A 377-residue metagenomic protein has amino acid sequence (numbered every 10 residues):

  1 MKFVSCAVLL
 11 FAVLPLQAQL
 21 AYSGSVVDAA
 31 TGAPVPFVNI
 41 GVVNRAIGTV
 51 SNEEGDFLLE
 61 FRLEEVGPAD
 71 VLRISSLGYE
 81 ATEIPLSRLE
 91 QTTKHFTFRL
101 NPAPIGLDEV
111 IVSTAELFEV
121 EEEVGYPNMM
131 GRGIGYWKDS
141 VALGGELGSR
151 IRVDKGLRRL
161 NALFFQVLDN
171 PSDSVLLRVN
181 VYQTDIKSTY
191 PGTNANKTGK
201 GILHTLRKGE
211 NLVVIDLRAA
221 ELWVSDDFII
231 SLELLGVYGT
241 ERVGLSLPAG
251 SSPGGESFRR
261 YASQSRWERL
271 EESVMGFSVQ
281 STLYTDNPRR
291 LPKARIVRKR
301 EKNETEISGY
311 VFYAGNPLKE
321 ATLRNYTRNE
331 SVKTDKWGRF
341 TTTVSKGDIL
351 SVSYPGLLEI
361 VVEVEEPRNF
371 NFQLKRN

Functional and structural regions predicted by a protein language model:
Y22, A30-V43, E304-I307, Y313-T327: Short, ordered, surface-exposed loop/turn motifs in non-cytosolic proteins
Y22-D28, G55-F57, F98, T305-Y313 (+1 more regions): A short, amphipathic beta-strand motif
V35-V43, L72-L77, F98, L107-A115 (+3 more regions): N-terminal secretion/transport leader regions
A46-L58, R328-R339: Short, acidic Ser/Thr/Gly-rich low-complexity loop/linker segments typical of extracellular and cell-surface proteins
V71-P85, E90-Q91, V352-E363, R376-N377: A short, solvent-exposed loop/turn motif at the edges and junctions of modular extracellular/periplasmic domains
R88-T114, R295-R298, V364-N377: Extracellular beta-sheet/turn segments enriched in Thr/Pro/Gly and aliphatic residues
G106-D185, E233-L234, Y238-R300: Beta-sheet-rich sandwich/jelly-roll-like modules and their strand-loop junctions
V175-P253: Aromatic- and Gly/Pro-enriched, solvent-exposed loop/edge beta-strand patches characteristic of beta-rich domains
